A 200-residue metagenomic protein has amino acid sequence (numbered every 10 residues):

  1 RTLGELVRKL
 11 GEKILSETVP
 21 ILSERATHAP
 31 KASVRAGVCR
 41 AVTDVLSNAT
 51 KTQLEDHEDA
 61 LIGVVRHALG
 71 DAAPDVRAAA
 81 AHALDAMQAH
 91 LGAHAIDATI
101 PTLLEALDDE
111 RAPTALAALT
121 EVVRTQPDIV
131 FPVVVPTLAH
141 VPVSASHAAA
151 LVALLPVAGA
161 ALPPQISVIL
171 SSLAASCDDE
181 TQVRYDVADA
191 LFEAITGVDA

Functional and structural regions predicted by a protein language model:
T2-R8, A26, V38-A49, L69 (+5 more regions): Hydrophobic residues within the alpha-helices of tandem HEAT/HEAT-like
E5, E12, L46-N48, Q53-E55 (+1 more regions): Short leucine-rich amphipathic alpha-helices used at interfaces
K13-T27, Q53-A68, A93-D108, D128-P142 (+2 more regions): HEAT/HEAT-like alpha-solenoid repeats
P30-K31, A72-A73, D108-A112, P142-V143 (+1 more regions): Short inter-helical turns and helix N-cap capping residues of alpha-solenoid HEAT/ARM repeat scaffolds
R35, R77, A112, S144-A148 (+1 more regions): Residue-level detector of extended alpha-helical repeat arrays and alpha-solenoid scaffolds
V38-C39, E55, A80, D108 (+2 more regions): Long, low-complexity, highly charged intrinsically disordered regions
